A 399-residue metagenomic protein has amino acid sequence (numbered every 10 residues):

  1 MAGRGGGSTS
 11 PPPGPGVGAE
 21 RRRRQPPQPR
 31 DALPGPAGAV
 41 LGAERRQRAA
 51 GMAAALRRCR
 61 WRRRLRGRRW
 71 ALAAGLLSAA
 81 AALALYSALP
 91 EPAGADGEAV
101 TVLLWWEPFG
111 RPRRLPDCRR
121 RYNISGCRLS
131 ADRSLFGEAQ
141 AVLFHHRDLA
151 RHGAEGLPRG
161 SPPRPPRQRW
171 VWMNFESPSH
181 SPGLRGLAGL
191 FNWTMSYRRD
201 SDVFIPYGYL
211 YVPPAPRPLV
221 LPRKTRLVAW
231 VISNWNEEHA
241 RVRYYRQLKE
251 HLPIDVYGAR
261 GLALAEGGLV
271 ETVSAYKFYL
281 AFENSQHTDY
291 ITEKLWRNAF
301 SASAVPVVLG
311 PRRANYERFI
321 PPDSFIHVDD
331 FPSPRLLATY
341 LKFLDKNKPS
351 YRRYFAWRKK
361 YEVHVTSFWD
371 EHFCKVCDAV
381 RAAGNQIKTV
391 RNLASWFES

Functional and structural regions predicted by a protein language model:
A2-G3, R22, L33, G42-R46 (+4 more regions): Pol beta-like nucleotidyltransferase catalytic core
G6-S8, P13-P26, D31, A37-G38 (+1 more regions): Intrinsic disorder/low-complexity segments enriched in small, polar and charged residues
E176-S179: A short, histidine- and acid-enriched strand-loop-helix "catalytic/donor-clamping" loop that lines the nucleotide-sugar
